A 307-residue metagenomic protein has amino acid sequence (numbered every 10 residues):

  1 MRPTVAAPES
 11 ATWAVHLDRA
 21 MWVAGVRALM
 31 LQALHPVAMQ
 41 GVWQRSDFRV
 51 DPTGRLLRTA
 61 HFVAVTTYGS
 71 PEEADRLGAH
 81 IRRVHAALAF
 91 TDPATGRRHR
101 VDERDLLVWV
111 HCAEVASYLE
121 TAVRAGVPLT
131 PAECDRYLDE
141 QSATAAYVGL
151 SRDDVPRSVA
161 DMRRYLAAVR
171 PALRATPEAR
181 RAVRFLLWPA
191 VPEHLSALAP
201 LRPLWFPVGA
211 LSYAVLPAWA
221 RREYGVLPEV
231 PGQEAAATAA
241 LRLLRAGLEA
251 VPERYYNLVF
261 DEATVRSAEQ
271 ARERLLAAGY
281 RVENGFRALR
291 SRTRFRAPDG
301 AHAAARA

Functional and structural regions predicted by a protein language model:
M1-A307: Mature, function-bearing regions of proteins
